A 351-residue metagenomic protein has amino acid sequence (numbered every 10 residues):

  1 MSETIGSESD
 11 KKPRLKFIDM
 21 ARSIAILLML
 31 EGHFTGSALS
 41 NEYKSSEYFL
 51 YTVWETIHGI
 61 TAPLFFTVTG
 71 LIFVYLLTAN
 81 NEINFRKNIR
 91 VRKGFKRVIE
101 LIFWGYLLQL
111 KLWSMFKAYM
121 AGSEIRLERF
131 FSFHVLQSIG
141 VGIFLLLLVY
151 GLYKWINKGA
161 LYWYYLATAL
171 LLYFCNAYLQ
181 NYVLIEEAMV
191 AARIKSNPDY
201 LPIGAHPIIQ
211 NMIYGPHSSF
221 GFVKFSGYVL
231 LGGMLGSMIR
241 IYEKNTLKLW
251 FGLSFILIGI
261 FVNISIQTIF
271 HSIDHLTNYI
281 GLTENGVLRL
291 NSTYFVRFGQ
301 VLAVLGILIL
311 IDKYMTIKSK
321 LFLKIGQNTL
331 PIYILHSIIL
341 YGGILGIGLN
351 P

Functional and structural regions predicted by a protein language model:
M1-P351: Alpha-helical transmembrane segments and their immediate juxtamembrane cytosolic regions
